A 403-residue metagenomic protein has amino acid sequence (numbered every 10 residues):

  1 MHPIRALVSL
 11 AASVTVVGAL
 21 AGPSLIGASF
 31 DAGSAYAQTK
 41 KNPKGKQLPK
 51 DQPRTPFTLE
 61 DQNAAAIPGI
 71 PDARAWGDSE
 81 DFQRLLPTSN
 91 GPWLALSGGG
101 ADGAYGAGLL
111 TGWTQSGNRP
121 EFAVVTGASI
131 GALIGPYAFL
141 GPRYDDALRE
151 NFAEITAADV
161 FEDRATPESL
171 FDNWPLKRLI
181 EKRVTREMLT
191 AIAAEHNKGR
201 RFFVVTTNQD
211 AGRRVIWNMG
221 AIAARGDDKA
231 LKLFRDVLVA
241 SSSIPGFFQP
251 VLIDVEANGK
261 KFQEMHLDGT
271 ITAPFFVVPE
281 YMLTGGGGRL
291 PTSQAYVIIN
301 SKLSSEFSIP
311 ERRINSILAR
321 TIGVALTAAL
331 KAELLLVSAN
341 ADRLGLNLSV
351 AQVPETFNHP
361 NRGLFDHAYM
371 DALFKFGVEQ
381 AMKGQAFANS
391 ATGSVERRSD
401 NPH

Functional and structural regions predicted by a protein language model:
M1-R5: N-terminal secretory signal peptides that target proteins for export/translocation
A6-S9, K375: Hydrophobic residues within membrane-embedded alpha helices
S9-G27: Bacterial N-terminal signal peptides
L25-V124, F139-H403: Patatin-like phospholipase
S129-I130: Active-site loop->helix "elbow" adjoining a glycine-rich segment at hydrolase catalytic centers
